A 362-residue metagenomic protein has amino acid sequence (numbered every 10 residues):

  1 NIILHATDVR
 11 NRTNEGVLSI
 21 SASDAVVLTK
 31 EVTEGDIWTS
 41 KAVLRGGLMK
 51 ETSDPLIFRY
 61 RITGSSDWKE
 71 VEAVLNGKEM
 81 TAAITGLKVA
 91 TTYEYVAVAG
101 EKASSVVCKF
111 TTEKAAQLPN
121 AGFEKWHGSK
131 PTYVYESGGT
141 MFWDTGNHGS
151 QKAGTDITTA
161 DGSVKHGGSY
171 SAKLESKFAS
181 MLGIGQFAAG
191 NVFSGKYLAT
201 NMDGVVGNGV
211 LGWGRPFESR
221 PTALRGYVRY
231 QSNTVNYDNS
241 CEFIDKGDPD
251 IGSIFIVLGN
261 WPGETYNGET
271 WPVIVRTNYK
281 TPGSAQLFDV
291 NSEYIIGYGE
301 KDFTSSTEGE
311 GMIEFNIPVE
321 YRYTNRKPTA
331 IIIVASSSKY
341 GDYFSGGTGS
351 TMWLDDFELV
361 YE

Functional and structural regions predicted by a protein language model:
A6, A97-A99: Conserved structural position at the C-terminal beta-strand of extracellular beta-sandwich adhesion modules
R12-L18, K102-C108, W353: Extracellular and select intracellular beta-sandwich modules with Ser/Thr-enriched, small-residue motifs on
A25-T33: Proline-enriched interdomain boundary motifs that mark the N-terminal boundary and often initiate the first structured
V26-V27, V107-Q151: Extracellular carbohydrate-recognition regions
G162-L182: Short carbohydrate-recognition loop motifs
G263-R326: Extracellular carbohydrate recognition and processing domains and analogous Trp-centered ligand-binding platforms
G309, S338-Y361: Extracellular carbohydrate recognition
